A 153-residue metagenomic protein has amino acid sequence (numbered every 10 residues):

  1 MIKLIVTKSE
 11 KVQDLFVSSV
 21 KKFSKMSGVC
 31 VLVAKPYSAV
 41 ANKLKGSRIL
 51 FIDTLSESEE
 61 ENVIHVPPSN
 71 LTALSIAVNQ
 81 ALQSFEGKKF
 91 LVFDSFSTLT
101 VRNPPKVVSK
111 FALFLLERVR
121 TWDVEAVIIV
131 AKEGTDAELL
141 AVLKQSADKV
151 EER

Functional and structural regions predicted by a protein language model:
M1-N42: Glycine-rich P-loop/Walker A and Walker A-like loops and their local beta1-loop-alpha1 context in P-loop NTPases
L4, F90-F93, V127: Structural motif
S9-Q13, P36-S38, S58, S97-P105 (+1 more regions): Short acidic, S/G/P-rich loop/turn micro-motifs used as interaction or catalytic elements
S24, L44-S47, Q145-A147: Short, structured coil segments at secondary-structure junctions
Y37-P68: Nucleotide-state-sensitive switch-loop elements of NTP-binding domains
E59-F114: Phosphate-binding/switch loop-helix module in NTP-utilizing enzymes
V108-G134: Substrate-engagement module of ASCE P-loop NTPases
V124-E125, A131-R153: Phosphate-binding/switch region of NTP-binding enzymes
